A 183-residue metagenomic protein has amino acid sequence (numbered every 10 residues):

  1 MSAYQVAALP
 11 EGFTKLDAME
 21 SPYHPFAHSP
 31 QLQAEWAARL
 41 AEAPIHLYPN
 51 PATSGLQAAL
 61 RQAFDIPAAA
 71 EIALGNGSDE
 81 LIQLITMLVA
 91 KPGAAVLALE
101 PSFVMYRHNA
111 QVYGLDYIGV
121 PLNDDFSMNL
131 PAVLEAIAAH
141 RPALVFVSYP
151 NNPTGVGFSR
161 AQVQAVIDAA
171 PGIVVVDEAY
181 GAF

Functional and structural regions predicted by a protein language model:
M1-Y48, R141: N-terminal "arm"/small-domain region of PLP-dependent enzymes with the aminotransferase-like
P44-P171, V175, Y180-F183: Conserved core of the PLP fold type I
